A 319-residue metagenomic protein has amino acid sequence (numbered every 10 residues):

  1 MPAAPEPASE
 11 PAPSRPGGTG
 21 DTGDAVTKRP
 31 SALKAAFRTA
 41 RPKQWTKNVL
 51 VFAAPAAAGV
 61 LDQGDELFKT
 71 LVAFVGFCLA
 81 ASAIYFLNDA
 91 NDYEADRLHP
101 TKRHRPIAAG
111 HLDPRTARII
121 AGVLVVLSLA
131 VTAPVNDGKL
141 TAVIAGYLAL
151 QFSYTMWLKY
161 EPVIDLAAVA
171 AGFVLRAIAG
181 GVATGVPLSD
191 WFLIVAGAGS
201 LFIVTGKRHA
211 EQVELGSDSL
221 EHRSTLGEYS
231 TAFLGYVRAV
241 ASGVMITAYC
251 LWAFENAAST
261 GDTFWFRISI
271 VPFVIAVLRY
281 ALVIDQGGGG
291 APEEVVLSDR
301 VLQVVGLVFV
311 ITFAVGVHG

Functional and structural regions predicted by a protein language model:
M1-F37, V174-G319: C-terminal membrane-associated helical module and adjoining short loops/tails
M1-R97, G110-V123: Topogenic membrane-insertion module of multi-pass membrane proteins
K47-K69, L158-D190: Long, highly hydrophobic alpha-helical transmembrane signal-anchor segments
V49, A53, L71, V75-L79 (+10 more regions): Generic alpha-helical transmembrane segments of integral inner-membrane proteins, especially permease/transport modules
D65-T70, D137-I144, P162-I164, P187-L193 (+1 more regions): Short, aromatic-rich membrane-interface segments at the entry and exit of alpha-helical transmembrane domains
A80-A108, L158, I164, T205-V213 (+1 more regions): Acidic (Asp/Glu-rich) catalytic motifs at the cytosolic membrane interface
Y93, L98-I144, D190-L201, Y236-I246 (+1 more regions): Multi-pass membrane catalytic core of lipid/isoprenoid biosynthesis enzymes
A117-T155, K159, I246-V274, L278: Transmembrane helix-loop-helix
